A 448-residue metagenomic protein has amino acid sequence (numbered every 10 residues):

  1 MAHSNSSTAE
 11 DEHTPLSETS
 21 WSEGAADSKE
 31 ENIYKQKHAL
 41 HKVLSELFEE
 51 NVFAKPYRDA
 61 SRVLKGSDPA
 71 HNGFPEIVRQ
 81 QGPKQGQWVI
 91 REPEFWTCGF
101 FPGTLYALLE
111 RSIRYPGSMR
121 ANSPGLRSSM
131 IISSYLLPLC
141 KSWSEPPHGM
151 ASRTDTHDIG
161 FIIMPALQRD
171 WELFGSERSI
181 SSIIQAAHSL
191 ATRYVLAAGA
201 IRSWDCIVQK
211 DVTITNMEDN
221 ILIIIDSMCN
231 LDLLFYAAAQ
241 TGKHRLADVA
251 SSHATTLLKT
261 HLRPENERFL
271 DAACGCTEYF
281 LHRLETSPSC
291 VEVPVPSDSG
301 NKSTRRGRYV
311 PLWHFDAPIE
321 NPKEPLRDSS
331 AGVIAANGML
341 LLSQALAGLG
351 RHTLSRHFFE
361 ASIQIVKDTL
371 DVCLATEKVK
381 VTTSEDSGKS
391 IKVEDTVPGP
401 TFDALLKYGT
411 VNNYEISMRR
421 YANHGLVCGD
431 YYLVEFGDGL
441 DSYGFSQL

Functional and structural regions predicted by a protein language model:
A2-L448: Glycan-recognition and catalytic cores of secretory/periplasmic carbohydrate-active enzymes
